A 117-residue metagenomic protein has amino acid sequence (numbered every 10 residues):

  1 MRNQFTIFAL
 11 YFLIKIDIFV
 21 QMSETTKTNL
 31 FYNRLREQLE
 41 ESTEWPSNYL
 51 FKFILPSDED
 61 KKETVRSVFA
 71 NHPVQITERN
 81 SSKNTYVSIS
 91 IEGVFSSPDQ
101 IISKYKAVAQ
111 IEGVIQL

Functional and structural regions predicted by a protein language model:
F5-S88, V94-L117: Long, contiguous binding/interaction regions
